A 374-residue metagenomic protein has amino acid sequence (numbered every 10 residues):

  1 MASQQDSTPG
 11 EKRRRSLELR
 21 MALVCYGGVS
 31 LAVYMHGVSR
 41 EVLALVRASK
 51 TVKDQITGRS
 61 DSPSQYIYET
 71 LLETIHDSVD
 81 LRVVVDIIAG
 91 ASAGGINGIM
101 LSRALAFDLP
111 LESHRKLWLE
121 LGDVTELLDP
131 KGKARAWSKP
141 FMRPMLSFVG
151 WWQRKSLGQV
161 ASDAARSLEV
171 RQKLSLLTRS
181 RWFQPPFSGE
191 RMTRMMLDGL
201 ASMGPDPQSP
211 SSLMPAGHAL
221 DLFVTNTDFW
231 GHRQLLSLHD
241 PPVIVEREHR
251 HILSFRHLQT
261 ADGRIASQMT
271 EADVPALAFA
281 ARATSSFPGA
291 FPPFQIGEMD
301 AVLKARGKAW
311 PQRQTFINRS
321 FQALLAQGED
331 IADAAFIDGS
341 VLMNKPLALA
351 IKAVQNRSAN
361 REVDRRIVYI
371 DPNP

Functional and structural regions predicted by a protein language model:
M1-L23, A44, D86, S138-L146: Flexible, membrane-associating and regulatory peripheral segments of lipid-active enzymes
S7-E18, S64-D77, A165-V170, R306-E329: Active-site-adjacent bridging/hinge elements
R15-M21, R82-V84, A219, D330 (+1 more regions): A short, charged/proline- and glycine-enriched loop that marks the coil->beta-strand transition at the N-terminal
A32-G199, L236-E248: Patatin-like phospholipase
L111-D129, K345, K352, A359-P374: Catalytic or ion-translocation cores adjacent to nucleophile or general acid/base/metal-coordination motifs in diverse
V170-F183, G217-A359: Active-site gating loop/helix substructures
F187-M214, H218-D221, F229-G231, M343-K345: Extended, Lys/Arg-enriched charged tracts that mediate electrostatic binding to polyanionic substrates
